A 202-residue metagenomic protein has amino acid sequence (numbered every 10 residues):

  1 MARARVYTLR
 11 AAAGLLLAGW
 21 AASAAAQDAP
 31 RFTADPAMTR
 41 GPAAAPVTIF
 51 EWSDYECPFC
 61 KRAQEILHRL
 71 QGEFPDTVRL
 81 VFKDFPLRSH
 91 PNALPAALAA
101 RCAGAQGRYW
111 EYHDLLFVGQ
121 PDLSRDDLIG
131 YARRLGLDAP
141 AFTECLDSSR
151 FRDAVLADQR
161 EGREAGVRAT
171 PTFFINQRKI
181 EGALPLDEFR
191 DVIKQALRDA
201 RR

Functional and structural regions predicted by a protein language model:
M1-A13: Bacterial N-terminal signal peptides that target proteins for export
R3-R5, W52, R69, I129-R202: C-terminal cap of thioredoxin/glutaredoxin-like
A21-S23: N-terminal signal peptide c-region/cleavage motif recognized by signal peptidases
A25-Q27: Boundary of Sec targeting at the N-terminus
P30-V47: A short beta-strand-turn-helix
T33-M38, I66-L67, Q159-R160: A generic local structural motif
A45-R133, D138, A165-R168, Q195-R202: Structural alpha/beta surface segment adjacent to cysteine/selenocysteine redox centers across thiol/disulfide enzymes
